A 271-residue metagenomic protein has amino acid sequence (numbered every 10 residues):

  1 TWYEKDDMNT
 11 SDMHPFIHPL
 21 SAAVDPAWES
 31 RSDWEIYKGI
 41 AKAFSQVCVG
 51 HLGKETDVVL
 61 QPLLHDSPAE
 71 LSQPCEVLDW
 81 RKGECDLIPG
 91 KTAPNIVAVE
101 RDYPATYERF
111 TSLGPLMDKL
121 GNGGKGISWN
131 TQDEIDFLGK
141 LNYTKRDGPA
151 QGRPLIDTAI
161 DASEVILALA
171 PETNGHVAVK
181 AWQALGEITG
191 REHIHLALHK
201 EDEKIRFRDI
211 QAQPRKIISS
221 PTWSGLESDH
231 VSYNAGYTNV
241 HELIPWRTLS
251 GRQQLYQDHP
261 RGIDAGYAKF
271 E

Functional and structural regions predicted by a protein language model:
T1-E271: Domain-level signature for respiratory redox metalloenzymes
